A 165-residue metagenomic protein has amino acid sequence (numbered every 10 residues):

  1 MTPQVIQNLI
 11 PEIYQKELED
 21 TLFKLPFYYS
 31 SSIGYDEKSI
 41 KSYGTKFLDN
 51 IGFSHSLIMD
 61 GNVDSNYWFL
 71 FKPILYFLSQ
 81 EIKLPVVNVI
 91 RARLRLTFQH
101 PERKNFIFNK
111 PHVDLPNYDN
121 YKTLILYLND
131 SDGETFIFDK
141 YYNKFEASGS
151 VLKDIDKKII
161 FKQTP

Functional and structural regions predicted by a protein language model:
M1-V86: Non-heme Fe(II)/2-oxoglutarate
S65-P165: Catalytic core of non-heme Fe(II) oxygenases with the double-stranded beta-helix
